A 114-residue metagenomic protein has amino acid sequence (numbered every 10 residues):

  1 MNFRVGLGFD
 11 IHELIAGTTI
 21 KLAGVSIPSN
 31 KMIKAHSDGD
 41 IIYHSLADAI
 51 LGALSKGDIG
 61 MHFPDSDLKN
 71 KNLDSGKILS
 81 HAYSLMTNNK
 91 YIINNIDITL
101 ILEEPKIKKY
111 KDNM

Functional and structural regions predicted by a protein language model:
F3-D10: Short amphipathic
V5, A16-G24, S29, T87-N113: Active-site microenvironment for binding and transforming phosphate-containing groups
H12, H36, H44, H62: Histidine-centered active-site/metal-ligand motif
H12-L14, L51: Short acidic, Gly/Ser-rich segments with clustered Asp/Glu that frequently serve as metal-coordination loops in enzyme
I27-S37, D65-N70: A short glycine/serine-rich beta->alpha loop
G39-D40, N72-K77, K108-D112: Glycine-rich anion/phosphate-binding loops
G39-I50: Short alpha-helix carrying the canonical HExxH Zn2+-binding catalytic motif
I50-N95, E103-E104: Glycine- and Gly-Pro-enriched alpha-helical subdomains that act as flexible, kink-prone "lid/hinge" or packing modules
